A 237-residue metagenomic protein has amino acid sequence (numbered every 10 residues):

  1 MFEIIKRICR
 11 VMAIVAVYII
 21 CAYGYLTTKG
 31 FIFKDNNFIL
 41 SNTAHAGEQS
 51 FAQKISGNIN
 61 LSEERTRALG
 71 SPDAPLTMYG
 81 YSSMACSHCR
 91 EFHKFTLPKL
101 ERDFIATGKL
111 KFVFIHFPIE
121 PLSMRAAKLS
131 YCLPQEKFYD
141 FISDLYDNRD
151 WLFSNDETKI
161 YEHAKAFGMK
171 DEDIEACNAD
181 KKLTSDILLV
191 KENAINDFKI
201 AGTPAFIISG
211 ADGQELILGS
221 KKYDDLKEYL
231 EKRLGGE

Functional and structural regions predicted by a protein language model:
F2-E48, Y81, E162-E237: C-terminal cap of thioredoxin/glutaredoxin-like
F38-E64: N-terminal low-complexity, Pro/Thr/Ser-rich intrinsically disordered segments that act as propeptides or flexible
N58-L76: A short beta-strand-turn-helix
E63, P75, A126, G202-T203: A structure-centric signal for secondary-structure junctions around beta-strands
S71, G80, K94, G219-S220: Conserved strand-loop elements at the edges of beta-sheets that form or border functional pockets
S71-P72, I105-T107, L122, F198-A201: Extracellular/periplasmic catalytic domains that process cell-envelope and extracellular macromolecules
M78, C86, F206: Conserved S/T- and glycine-rich ATP-binding loop of Class I adenylate-forming
S82-M84, R90-K165, K170: Structural alpha/beta surface segment adjacent to cysteine/selenocysteine redox centers across thiol/disulfide enzymes
